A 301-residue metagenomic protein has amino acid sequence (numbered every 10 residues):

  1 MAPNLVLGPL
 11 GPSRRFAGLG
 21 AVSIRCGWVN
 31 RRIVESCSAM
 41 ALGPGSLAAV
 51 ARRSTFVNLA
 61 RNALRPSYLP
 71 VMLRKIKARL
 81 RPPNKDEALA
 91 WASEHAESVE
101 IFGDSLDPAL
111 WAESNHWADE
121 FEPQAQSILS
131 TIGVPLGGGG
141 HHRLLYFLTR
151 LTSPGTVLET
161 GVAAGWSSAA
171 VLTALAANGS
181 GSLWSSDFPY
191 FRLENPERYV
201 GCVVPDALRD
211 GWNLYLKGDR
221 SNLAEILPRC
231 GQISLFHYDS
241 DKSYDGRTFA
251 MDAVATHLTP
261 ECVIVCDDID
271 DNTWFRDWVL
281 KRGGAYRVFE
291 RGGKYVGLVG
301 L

Functional and structural regions predicted by a protein language model:
M1, A21, G27-N30, T55 (+4 more regions): Intrinsic disorder/low-complexity signature
P3-V6, P12-R14, L19: Intrinsically disordered, low-complexity segments enriched in serine/proline and basic residues
G20-S23, A60, L106, A125 (+2 more regions): Prokaryotic Sec-type signal peptides and long signal-anchor helices with extended Leu/Ile/Val-rich h-regions
S23, G27-N115: Membrane-proximal basic amphipathic "stem/tether" segments
G43, T131, P135-L301: S-adenosylmethionine/decaboxylated-SAM
H95-V99, S105, N115, F121 (+3 more regions): Alpha-helix boundary/capping residues
S105-G139, R150-L151: Class I SAM-dependent transferase core
